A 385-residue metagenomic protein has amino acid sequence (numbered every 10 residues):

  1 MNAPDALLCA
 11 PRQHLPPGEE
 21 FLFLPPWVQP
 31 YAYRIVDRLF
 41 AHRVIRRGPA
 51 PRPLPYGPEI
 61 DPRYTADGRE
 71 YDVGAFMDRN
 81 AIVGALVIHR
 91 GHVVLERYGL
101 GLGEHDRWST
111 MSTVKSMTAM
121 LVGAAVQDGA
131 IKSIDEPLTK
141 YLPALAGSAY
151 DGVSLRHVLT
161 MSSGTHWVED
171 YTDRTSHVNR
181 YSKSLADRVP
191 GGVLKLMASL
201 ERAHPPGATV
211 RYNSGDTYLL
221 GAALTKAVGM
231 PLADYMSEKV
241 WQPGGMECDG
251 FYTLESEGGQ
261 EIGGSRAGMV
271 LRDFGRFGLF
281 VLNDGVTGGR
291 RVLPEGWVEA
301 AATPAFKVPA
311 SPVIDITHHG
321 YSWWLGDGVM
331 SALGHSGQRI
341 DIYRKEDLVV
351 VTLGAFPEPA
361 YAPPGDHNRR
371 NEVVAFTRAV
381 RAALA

Functional and structural regions predicted by a protein language model:
M1-G103, I131, T160, L196-A198 (+1 more regions): N-terminal leader/targeting segments and the immediately adjacent pre-domain N-terminus
G91, S109-I134, V158, L220-L224 (+1 more regions): Active-site SXXK
Y98, E104-H105, D170-T172, V178-E257 (+1 more regions): Catalytic-site signature segments of enzymes, centered on catalytic residues
S109, D128-H166, S199, A227-S265 (+1 more regions): Active-site helix/loop module of the DD-peptidase/beta-lactamase fold, centered on the serine-lysine SxxK catalytic
R180-S182, L254-M269, T317-H319, W324-G326: Carbohydrate-binding/catalytic loop surfaces
D216-A223, S265-V286, Q338-A355: Active-site-proximal alpha-helical segments within enzyme catalytic domains
M246-F251, V298-V349: Active-site Gly/Thr loop motif
S322-G326, L333-S336, Y343, V351-A385: Low-complexity, Gly/Ser/Thr/Pro-rich intrinsically disordered linker/tail segments
